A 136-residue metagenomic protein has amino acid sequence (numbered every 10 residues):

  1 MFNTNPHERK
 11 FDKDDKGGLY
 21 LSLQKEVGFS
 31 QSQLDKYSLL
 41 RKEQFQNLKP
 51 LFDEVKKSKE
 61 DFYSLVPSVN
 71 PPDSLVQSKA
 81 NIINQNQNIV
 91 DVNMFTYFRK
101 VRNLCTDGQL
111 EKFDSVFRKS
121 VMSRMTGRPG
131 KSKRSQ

Functional and structural regions predicted by a protein language model:
M1-D15, G127-Q136: Classical N-terminal targeting signals for secretion and organelle import
M1-N5, Q33, F113: Charged/polar interaction segments and conserved charged motifs
P6-E8, D15-G17, P50, T96 (+1 more regions): Low-complexity, compositionally biased segments
K13-S74, S78-N81: Extracytoplasmic/periplasmic/luminal assembly and interaction segments in envelope/secretory/respiratory proteins
K57-Q136: Non-cytosolic head/periplasmic domains of membrane-anchored proteins
